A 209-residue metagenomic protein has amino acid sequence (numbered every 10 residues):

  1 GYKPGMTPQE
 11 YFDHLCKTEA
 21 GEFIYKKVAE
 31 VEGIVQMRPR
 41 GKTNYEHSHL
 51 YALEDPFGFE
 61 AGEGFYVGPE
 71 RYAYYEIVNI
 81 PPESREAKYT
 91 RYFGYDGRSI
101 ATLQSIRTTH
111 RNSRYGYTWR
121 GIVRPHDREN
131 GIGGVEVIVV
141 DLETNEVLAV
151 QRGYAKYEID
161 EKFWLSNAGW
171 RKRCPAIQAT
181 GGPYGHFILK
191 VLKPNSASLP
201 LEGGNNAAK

Functional and structural regions predicted by a protein language model:
G1-D55: N-terminal export/targeting and maturation segments
Q36-K209: Mature extracytoplasmic/lumenal regions of exported proteins
